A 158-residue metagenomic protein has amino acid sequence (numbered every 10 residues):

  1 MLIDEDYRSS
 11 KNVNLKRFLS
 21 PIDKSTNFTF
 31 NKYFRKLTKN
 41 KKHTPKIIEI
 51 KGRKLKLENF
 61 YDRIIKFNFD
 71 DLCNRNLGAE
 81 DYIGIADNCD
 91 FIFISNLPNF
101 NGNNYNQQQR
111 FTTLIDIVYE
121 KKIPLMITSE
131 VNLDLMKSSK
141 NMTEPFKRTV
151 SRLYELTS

Functional and structural regions predicted by a protein language model:
M1-E58: Interdomain motor-coupling "hinge/lid" segment immediately C-terminal to the ATP-binding subdomain of NTP-driven enzymes
M1-S9, D71-N74, P98-F100, V131-L135: Conserved nucleotide-binding/hydrolysis micro-motifs of P-loop NTPases
N31-R35, I83, K147-Y154: Generic detector of well-ordered alpha-helical segments enriched in charged/polar residues, highlighting helical
I47-R110: Conserved helicase/translocase motor-coupling segment
F91-S158: Terminal-proximal interaction/regulatory segments of ATP-powered molecular machines
